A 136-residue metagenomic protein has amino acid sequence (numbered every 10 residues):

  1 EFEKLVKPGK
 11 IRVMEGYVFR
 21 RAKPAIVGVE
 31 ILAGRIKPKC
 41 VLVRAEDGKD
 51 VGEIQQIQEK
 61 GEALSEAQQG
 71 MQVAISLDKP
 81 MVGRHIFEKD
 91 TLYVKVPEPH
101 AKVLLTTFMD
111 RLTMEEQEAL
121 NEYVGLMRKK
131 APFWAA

Functional and structural regions predicted by a protein language model:
E1-A136: Contiguous effector/interaction surfaces
